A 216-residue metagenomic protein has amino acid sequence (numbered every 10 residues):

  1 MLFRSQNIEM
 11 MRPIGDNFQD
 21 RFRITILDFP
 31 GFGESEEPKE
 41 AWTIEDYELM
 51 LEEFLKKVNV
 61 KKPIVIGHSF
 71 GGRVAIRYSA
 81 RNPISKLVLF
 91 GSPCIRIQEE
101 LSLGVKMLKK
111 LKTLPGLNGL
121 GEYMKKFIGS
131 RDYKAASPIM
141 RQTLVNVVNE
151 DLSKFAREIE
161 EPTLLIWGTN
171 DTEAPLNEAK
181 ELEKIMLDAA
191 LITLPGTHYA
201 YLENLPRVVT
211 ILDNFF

Functional and structural regions predicted by a protein language model:
M1-E34: Conserved HGGG/HGGXW glycine-rich cap/lid loop of the alpha/beta-hydrolase fold
T25-I66, T210: Active-site loop/oxyanion-hole signature of alpha/beta-hydrolase fold enzymes
R73-A80, I84-G116: Flexible "cap/lid" loop of the alpha/beta hydrolase fold
E99-E161: Conserved alpha/beta-hydrolase catalytic His-Asp/Glu region
I159, L165-W167, D171: Short beta-strand/loop motif that positions the catalytic acidic residue of the alpha/beta-hydrolase fold
T172-E178: Conserved alpha/beta-hydrolase "acid-adjacent" motif
E183-Y199: Catalytic histidine neighborhood in serine/cysteine hydrolases with alpha/beta-hydrolase-type architecture
T197-V209: Catalytic histidine-centered segment of alpha/beta-hydrolase-like enzymes
